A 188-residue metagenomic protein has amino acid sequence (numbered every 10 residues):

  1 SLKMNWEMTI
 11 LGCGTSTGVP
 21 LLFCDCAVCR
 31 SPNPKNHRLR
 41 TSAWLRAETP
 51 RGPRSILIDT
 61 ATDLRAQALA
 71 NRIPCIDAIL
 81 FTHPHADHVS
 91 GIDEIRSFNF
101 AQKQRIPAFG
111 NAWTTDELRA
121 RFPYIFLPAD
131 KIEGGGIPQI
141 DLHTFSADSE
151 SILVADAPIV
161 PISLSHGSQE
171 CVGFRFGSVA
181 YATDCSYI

Functional and structural regions predicted by a protein language model:
L2-S186: Binuclear metal-dependent hydrolase catalytic cores
